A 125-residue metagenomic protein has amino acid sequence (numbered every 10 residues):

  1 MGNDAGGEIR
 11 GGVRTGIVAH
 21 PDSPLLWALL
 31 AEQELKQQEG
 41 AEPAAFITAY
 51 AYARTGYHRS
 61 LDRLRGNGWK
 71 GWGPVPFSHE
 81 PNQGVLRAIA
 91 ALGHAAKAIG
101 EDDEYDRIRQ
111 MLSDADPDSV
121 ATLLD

Functional and structural regions predicted by a protein language model:
M1-N67, I89, K97-D125: N-terminal alpha-helical interaction modules that lie
R14-V18, P76-N82: TPR-adjacent "capping" and linker segments in tetratricopeptide-repeat scaffold/adaptor proteins
P24, H79-N82, L86: Start-of-helix signal in alpha-solenoid helical-repeat scaffolds, especially tetratricopeptide repeats
L64-H79: Acidic, Ser/Thr- and Gly/Pro-rich intrinsically disordered linkers and low-complexity segments that flank or connect
